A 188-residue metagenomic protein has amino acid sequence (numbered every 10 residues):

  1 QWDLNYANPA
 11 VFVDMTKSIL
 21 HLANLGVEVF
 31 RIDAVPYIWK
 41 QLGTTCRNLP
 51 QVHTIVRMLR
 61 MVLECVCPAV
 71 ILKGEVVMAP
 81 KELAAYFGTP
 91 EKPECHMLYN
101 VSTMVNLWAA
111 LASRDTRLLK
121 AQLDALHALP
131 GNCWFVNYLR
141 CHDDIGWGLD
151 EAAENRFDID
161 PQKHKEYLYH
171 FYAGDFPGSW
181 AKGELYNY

Functional and structural regions predicted by a protein language model:
Q1-Y188: Active-site and adjacent substrate-binding regions of carbohydrate-active enzymes
